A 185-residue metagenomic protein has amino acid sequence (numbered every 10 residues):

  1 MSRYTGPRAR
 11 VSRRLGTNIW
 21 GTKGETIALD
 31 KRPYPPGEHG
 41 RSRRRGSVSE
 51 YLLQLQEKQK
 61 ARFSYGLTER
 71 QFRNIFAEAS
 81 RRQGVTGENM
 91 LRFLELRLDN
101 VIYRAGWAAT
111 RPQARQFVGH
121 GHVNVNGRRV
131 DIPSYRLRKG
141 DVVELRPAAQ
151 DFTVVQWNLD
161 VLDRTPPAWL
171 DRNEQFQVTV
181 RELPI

Functional and structural regions predicted by a protein language model:
M1-A105, I132-I185: Ferredoxin-like alpha/beta domains used as RNA- or RNAP-binding modules
R104, A108, Q113: Internal active-site segments that recognize and position negatively charged phosphoryl groups and nucleotide moieties
R111, F117-V118, L137: Short, well-ordered loop/turn sites that connect or cap secondary structure elements
G121-V125, R129-D131: Glycine- and Gly-Pro-enriched alpha-helical subdomains that act as flexible, kink-prone "lid/hinge" or packing modules
